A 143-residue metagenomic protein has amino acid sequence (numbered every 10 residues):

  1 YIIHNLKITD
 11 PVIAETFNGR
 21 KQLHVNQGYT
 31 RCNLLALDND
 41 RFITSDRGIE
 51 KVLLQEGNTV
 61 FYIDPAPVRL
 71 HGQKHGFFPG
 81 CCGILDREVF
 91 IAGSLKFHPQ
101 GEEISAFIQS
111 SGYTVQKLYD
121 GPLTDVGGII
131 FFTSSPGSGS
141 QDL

Functional and structural regions predicted by a protein language model:
Y1-L143: Histidine/cysteine-enriched polar flanking segments
